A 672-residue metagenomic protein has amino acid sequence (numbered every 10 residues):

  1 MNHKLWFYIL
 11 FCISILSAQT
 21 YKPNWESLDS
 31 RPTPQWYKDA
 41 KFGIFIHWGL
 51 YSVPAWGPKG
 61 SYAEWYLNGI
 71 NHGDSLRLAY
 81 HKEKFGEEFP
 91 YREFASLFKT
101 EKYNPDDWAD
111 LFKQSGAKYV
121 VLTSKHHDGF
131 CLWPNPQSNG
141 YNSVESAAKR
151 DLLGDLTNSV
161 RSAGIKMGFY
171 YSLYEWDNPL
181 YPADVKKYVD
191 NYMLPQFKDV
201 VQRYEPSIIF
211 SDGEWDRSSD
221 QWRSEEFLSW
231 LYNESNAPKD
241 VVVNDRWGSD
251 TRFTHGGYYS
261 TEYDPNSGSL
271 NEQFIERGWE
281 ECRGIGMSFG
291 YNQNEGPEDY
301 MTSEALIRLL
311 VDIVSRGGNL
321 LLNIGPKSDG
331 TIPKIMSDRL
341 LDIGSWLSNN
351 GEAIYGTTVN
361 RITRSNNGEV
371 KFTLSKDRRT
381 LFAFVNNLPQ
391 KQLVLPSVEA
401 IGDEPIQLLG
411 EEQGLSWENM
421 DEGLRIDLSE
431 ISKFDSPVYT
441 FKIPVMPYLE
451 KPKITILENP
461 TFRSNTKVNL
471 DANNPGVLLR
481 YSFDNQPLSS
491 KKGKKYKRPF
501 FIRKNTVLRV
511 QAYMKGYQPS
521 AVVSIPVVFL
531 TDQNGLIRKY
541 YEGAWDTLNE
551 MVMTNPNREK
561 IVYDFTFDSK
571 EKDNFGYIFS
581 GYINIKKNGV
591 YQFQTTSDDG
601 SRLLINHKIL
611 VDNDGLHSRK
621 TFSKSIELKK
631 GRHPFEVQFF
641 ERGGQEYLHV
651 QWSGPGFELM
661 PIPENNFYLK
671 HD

Functional and structural regions predicted by a protein language model:
M1-T20: Bacterial Sec-dependent N-terminal signal peptides
Q19-P452: Mature catalytic domains of secreted/periplasmic carbohydrate-active enzymes
A117, V121-S124, L470-A472, I583-I585 (+2 more regions): Aromatic-lined ligand-binding clefts that engage carbohydrates, nucleic acids, or primary amines
P389-Q390, V398-D403, A472-L478, T596-G600: Short proline/glycine-enriched turn/loop motifs at strand-loop junctions of beta-rich domains
D427-E430, R503, L610-R632, E636: Beta-strand-rich ligand-recognition modules
I431, V637-Q645: Short beta-strand-plus-loop segments that form exposed binding edges in beta-rich domains
S436-V438, R503-V507, N588-V590, K630-R632: Extracellular Ig-like/FN3 beta-sandwich strand-entry sites
P447-K539, G543-S580, V590, L604-N606 (+4 more regions): Short, compositionally stereotyped local motifs that mark structural "simplifiers"
